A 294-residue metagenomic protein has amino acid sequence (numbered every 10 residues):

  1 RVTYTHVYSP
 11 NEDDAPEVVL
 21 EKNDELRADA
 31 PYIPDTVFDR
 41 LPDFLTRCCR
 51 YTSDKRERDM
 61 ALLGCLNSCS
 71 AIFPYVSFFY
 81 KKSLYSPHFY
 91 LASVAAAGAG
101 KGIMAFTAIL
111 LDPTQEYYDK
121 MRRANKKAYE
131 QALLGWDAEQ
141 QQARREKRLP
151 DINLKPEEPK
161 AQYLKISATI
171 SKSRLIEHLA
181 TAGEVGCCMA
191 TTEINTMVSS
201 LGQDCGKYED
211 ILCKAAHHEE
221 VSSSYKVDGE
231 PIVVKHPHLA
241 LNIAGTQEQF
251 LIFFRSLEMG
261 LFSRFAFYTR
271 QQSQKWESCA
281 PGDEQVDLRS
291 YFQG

Functional and structural regions predicted by a protein language model:
Y4-G294: Phosphate-handling catalytic cores of nucleic-acid transaction enzymes
